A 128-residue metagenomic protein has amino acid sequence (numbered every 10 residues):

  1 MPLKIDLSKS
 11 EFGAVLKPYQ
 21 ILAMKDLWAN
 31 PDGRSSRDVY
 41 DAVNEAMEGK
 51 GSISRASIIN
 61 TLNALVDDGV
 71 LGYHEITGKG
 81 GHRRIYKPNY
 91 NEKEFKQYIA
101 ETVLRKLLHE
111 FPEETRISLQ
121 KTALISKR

Functional and structural regions predicted by a protein language model:
M1-K25, N30-G33, N91-E94: Short alpha-helical segments that sit at the start of domains
L27, I58-D68: Basic amphipathic alpha-helical segments that dock to polyanions
G33-N44: Short acidic, hydrophobic short linear motifs in intrinsically disordered regions
D41, E48, V66-D67: Alpha-helical residues within the helix-turn-helix
N44-I58: Short, positively charged loop/turn segments that connect secondary-structure elements
V66-I76: A short, conserved structural fragment
I76-Q97: Short, cationic-aromatic polyanion-contact patches
K93-R128: Amphipathic alpha-helical dimerization/coiled-coil segments that flank or bridge DNA-binding/regulatory modules
